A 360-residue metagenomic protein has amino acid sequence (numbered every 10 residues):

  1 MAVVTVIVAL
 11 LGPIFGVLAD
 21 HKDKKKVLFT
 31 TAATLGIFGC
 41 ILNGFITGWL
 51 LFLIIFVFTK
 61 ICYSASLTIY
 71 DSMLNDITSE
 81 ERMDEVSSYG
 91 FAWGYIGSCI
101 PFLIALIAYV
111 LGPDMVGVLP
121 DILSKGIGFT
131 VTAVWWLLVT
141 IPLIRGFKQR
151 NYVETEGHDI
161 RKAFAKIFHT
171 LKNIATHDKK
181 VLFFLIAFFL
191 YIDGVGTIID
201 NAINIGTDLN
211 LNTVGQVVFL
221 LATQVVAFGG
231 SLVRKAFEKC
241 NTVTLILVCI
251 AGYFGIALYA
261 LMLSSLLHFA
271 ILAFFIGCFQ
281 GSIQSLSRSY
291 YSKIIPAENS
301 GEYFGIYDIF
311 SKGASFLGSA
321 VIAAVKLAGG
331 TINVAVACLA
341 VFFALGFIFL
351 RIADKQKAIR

Functional and structural regions predicted by a protein language model:
L10-D23, G229-T242, K326: Helix-to-loop junctions at the C-terminal end of transmembrane segments in multipass secondary transporters
V27-L42, T244-Y259: Structural signature of the two symmetry-related core transmembrane helices
G44-F56, L261-L272: Helix-loop junctions at membrane interfaces in 12-TM secondary transporters
S87-Y109, D308-G318: Glycine-rich segments within core transmembrane alpha-helices of 12-TM secondary carriers
Y109-V134, A324-F343: A membrane-interface helix-boundary motif in multi-pass transporters
W135-G146, A337-R360: Multi-pass alpha-helical transporter architecture, strongest for 12-TM Major Facilitator/SLC carriers used
K148-L185: Juxtamembrane intracellular "pre-TM" segments in multi-pass secondary transporters
D200-Q216: Short amphipathic helix-loop junctions that connect adjacent transmembrane helices in Major Facilitator Superfamily/SLC
